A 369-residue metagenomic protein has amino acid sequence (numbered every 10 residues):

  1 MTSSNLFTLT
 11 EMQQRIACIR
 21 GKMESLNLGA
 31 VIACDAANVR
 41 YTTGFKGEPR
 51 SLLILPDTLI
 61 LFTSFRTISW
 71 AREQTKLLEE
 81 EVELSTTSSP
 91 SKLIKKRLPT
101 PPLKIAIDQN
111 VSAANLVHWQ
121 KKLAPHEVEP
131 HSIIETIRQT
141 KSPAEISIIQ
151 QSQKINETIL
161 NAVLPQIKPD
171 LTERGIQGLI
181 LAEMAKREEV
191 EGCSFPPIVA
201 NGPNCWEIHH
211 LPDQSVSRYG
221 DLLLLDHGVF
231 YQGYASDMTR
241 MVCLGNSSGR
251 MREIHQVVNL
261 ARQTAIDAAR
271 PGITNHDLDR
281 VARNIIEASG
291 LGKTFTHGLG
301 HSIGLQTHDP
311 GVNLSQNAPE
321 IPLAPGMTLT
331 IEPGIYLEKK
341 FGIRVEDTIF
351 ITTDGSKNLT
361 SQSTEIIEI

Functional and structural regions predicted by a protein language model:
M1-I369: Active-site neighborhoods and metal-handling regions in enzymes and metal-associated proteins
